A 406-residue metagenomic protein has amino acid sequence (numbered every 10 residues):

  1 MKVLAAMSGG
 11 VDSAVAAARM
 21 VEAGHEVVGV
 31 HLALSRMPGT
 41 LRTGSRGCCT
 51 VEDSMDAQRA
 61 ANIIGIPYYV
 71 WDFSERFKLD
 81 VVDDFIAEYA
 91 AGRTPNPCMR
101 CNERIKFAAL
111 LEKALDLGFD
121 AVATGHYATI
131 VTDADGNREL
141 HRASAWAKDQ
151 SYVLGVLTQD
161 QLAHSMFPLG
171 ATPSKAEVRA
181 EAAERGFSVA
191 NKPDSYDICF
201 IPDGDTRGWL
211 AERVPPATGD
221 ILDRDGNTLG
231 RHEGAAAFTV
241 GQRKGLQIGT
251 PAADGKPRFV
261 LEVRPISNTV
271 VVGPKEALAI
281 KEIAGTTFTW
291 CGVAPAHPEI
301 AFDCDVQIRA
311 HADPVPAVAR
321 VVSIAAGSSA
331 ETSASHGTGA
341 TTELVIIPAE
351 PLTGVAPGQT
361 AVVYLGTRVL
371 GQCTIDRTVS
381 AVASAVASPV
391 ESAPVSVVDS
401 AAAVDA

Functional and structural regions predicted by a protein language model:
M1-G155, M166, K175-E177, A183 (+6 more regions): ATP-dependent adenylation/nucleotidyltransferase module used to activate substrates
V11, A123-A385, P389-E391, V395-A406: AMP-forming adenylation/ATP pyrophosphatase catalytic core
